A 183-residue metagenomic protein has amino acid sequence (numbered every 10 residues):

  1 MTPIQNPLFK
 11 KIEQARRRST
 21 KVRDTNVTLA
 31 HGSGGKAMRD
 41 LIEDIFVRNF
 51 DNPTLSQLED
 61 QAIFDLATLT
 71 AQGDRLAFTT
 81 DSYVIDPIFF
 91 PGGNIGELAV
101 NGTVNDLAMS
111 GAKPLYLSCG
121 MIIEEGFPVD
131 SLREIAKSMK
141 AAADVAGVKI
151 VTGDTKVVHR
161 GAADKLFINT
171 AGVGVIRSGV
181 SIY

Functional and structural regions predicted by a protein language model:
M1-I45: N-terminal amphipathic/basic leader segments beginning at the initiator methionine
T28, S33-Y183: Glycine-rich phosphate/pyrophosphate-binding loop regions near the starts of catalytic domains
